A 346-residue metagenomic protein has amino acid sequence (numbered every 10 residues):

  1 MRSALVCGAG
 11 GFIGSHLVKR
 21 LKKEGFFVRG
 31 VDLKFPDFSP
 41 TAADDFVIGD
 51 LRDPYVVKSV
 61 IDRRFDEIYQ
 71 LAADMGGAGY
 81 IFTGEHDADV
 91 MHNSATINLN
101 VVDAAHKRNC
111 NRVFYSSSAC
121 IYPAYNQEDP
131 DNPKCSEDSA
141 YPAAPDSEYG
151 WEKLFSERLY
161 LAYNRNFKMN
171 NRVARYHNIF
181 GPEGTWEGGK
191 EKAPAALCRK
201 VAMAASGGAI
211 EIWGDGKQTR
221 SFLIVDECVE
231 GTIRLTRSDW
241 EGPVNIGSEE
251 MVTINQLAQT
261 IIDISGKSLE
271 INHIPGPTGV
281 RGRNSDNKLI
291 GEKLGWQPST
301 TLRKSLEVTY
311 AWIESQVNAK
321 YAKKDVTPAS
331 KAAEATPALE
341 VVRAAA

Functional and structural regions predicted by a protein language model:
A4-E24: N-terminal Rossmann NAD(P)H-binding glycine-rich loop of SDR-like oxidoreductase domains
F26-F35: Conserved glycine-rich Rossmann-like NAD(P)H-binding loop of the short-chain dehydrogenase/reductase
T41-D53: Rossmann-fold cofactor-recognition segment
L51-S94, K107: NAD(P)H-binding glycine-rich loop region in Rossmannoid oxidoreductase-like domains and their noncatalytic homologs
L99-D146: Conserved Rossmann-fold NAD(P)-dependent oxidoreductase catalytic core, especially the SDR/UDP-sugar
Y125-K134, R158-T236, E249-M251, Q259-S265: NAD(P)-dependent short-chain dehydrogenase/reductase
E148, E152: Active-site helix of classical SDR
M203-A346: C-terminal substrate-binding subdomain of Rossmann-fold SDR/epimerase-dehydratase oxidoreductases
